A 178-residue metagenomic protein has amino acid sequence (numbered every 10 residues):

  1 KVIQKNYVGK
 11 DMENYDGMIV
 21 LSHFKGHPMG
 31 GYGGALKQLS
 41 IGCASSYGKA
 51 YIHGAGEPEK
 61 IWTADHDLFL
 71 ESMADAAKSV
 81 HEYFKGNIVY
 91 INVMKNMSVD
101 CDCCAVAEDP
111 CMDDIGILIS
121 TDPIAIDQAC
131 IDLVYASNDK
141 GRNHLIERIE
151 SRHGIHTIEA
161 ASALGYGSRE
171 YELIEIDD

Functional and structural regions predicted by a protein language model:
K1-D178: Extended, low-polarity segments enriched in aliphatic/aromatic residues
